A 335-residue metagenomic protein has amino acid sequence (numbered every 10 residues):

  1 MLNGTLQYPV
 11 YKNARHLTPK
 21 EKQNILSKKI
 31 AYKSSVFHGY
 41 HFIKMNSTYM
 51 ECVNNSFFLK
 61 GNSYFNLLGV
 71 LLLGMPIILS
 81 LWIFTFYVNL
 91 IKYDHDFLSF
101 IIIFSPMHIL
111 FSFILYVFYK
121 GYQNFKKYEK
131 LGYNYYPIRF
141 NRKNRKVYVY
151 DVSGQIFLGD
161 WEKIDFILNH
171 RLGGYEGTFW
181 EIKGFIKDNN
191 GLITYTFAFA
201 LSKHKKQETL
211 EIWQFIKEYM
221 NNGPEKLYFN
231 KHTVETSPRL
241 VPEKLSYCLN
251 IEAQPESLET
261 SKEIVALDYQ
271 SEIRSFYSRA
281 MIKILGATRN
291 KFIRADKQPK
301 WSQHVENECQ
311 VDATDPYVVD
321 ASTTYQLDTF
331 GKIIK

Functional and structural regions predicted by a protein language model:
M1-M45: Short, non-transmembrane cytosolic segments of multipass membrane proteins
I43-G61, W180-G184: Short, hydrophobic/proline-enriched secondary-structure or compact coil segments at domain edges
N55-Y133, E252-K335: Alpha-helical transmembrane spans
N62-S63, F157-E162, L192-S202: Short amphipathic beta-strand/extended segments with alternating polar/hydrophobic composition
I114-L158: Conserved beta-hairpin
P137-R139, K217-N250, V305-I334: Cytosolic/matrix-facing juxtamembrane and C-terminal tails of multi-pass cellular membrane proteins
K146-V147, G154-G174: Phosphoinositide-dependent membrane-docking surfaces
Y175-S237: A membrane-cytosol interface segment of integral membrane proteins
